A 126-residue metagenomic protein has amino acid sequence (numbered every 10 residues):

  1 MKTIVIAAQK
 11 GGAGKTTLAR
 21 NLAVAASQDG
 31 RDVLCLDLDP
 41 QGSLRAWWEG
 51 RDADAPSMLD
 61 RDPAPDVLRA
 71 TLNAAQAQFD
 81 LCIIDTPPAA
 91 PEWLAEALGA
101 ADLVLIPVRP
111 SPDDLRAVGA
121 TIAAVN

Functional and structural regions predicted by a protein language model:
M1-N126: P-loop NTP-binding core
